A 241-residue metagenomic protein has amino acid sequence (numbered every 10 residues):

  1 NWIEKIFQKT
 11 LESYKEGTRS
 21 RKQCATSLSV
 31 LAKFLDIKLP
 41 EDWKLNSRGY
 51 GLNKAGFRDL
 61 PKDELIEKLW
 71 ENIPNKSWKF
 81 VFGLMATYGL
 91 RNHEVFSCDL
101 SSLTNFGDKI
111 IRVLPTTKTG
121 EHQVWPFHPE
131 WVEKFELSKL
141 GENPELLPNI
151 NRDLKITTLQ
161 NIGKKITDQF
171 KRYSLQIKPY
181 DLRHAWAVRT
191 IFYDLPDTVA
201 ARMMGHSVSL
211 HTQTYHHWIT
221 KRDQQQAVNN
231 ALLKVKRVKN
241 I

Functional and structural regions predicted by a protein language model:
N1-S13, R152-K155: A Lys/Arg-rich helix-loop hairpin that forms a DNA/phosphate-binding surface
Y14-N46, R91-H93: N-terminal DNA-binding recognition helix of tyrosine site-specific recombinases/integrases
T18-K22, N46-N92, F96: Basic, Lys/Arg- and aromatic-enriched nucleic-acid-binding interface segment
E94-V95, I177-K178, A187, D194-H206: Active-site-proximal segment of tyrosine recombinases
S97-F135: Conserved tyrosine-mediated DNA breakage-rejoining catalytic core shared by Y-recombinases
L103-G107, L195-T214: Short, polar N-cap/turn motifs at the start of nucleic acid-interacting alpha helices
T116-T119, M204-N229: Catalytic-site neighborhood detector that most strongly recognizes the C-terminal catalytic loop/helix of tyrosine
F127-Q176, Y180-D181, W186: Active-site/catalytic core of tyrosine-dependent DNA strand-transfer enzymes
